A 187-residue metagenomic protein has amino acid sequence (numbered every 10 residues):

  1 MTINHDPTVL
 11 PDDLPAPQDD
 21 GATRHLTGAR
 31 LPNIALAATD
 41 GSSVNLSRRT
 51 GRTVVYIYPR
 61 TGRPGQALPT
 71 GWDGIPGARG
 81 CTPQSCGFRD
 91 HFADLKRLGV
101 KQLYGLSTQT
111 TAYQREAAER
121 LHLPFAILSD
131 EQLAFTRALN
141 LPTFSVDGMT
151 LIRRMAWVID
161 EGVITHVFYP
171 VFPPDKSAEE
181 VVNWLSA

Functional and structural regions predicted by a protein language model:
M1-A187: Chalcogenol-based redox active-site neighborhoods
